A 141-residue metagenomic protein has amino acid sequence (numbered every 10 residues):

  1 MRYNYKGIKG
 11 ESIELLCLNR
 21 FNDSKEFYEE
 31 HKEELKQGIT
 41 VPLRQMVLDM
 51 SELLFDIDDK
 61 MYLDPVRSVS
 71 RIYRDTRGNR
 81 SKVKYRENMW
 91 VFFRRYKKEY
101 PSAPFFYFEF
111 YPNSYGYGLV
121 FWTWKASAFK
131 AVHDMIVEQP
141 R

Functional and structural regions predicted by a protein language model:
M1-E29: Short, charged, low-complexity amphipathic alpha-helix
M1-Y3, H31, F55, A131-D134 (+1 more regions): Non-transmembrane "mature" sequence context
R20-L54: Contiguous, amphipathic alpha-helical segments that mediate oligomerization or scaffolding in large protein assemblies
F55-P101: Hydrophobic/aromatic-rich structural module bridging two neighboring secondary-structure elements via a short loop
F105: Structured soluble/peripheral alpha/beta segments that form catalytic or ligand/cofactor-binding pockets
Y111-R141: Compact, glycine/acidic-enriched structural inserts
